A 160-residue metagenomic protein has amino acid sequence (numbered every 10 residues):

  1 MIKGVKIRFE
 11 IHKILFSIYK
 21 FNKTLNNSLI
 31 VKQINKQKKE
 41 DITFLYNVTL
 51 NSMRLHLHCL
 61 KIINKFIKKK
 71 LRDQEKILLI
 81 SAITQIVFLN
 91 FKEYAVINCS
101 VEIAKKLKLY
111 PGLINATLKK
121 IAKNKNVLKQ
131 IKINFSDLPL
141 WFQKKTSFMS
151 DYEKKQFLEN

Functional and structural regions predicted by a protein language model:
M1-N160: Class I Rossmann-like S-adenosyl-L-methionine
